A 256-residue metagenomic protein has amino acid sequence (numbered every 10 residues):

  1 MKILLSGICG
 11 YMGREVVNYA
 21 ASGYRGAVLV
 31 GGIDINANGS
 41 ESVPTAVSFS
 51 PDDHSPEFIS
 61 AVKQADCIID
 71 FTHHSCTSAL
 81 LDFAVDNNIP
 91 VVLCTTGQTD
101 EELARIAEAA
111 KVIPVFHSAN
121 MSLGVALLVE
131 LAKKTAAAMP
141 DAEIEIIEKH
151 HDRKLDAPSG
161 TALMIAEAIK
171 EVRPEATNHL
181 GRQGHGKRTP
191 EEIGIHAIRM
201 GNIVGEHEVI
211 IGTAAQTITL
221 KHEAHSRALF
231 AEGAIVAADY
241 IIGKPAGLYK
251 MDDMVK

Functional and structural regions predicted by a protein language model:
M1: Nucleotide donor/acceptor-binding cores
L4-S6, Y11-V62, P140-K256: C-terminal substrate-binding/catalytic lobe of Rossmann-fold NAD(P)-dependent oxidoreductases
L29, V91-V92, P114-H117: Hydrophobic beta-strand scaffold residues
A65: An anion/phosphate-binding loop that grips the pyrophosphate of nucleotide cofactors and donors
I68-I69: N-terminal Rossmann-like NAD(P) cofactor-binding module of classical short-chain dehydrogenase/reductase
H74-S75, G97-Q98, N120-M121, M200: Short glycine-rich anion-binding loops that position phosphate/pyrophosphate groups of nucleotides and phosphorylated
S75, L80-D82, D86, C94-V115 (+2 more regions): Rossmann-fold NAD(P)-binding glycine/threonine-rich loop
A109-K154: Hydrophobic, well-structured mid-protein blocks that either form specific transmembrane helices
